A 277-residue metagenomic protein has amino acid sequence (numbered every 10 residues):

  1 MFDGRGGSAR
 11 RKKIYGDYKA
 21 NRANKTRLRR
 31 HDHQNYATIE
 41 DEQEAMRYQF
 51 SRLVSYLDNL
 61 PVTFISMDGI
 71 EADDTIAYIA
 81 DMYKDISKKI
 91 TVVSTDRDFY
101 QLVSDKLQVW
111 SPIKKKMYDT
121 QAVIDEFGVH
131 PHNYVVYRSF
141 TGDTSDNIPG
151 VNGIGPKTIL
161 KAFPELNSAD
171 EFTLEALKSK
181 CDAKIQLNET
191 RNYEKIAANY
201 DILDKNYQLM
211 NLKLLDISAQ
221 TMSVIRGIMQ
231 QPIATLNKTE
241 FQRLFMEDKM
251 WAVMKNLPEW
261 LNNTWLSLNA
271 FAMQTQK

Functional and structural regions predicted by a protein language model:
M1-V93, F99-M117, N211-Q230: Noncatalytic, basic helical substrate-engagement surface that gates or grips nucleic-acid strands
Y83, V103, F127, F140-D143 (+3 more regions): Generic structural signal for hydrophobic core residues of well-folded globular domains
R97-D98, K157: Acidic, divalent-metal-coordinating active-site segment for phosphoryl/phosphodiester hydrolysis, typified by short
M117-S145: A short, charged helix-loop
H130-N133, N147-G153, D201: Catalytic center-proximal scaffold of phosphoryl-transfer enzymes
T141-E194: Helix-hairpin-helix
C181-A219: Alpha-helical interaction/regulatory segments in DNA maintenance proteins
A198, Q208-K277: Low-complexity, acidic/Ser/Thr- and charged residue-rich accessory regions of DNA metabolism proteins
